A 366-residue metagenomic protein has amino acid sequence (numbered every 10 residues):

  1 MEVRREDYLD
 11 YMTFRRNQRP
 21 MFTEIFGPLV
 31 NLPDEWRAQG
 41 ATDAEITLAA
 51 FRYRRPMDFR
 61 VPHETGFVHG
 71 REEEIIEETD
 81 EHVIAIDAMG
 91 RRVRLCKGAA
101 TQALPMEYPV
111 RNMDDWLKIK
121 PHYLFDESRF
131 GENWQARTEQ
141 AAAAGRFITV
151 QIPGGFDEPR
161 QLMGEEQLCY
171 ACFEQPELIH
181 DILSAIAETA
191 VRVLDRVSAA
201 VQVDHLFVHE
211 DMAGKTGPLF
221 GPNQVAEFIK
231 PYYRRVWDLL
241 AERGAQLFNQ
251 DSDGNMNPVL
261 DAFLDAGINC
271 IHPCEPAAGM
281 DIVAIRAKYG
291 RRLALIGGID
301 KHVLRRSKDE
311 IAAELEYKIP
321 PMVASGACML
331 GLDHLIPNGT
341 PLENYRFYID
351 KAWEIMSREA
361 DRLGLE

Functional and structural regions predicted by a protein language model:
M1-G27, L32-R37, V83-I86, L95-C96 (+1 more regions): Active-site loop segments of alpha/beta catalytic cores
L32-E73: Segments that shape or occlude catalytic/ligand-binding pockets
R55-P56, E78-E81: N-terminal catalytic or cofactor-binding beta/alpha core of small enzyme domains
H69, T79, A85-D87: Beta-sandwich/jelly-roll carbohydrate-recognition scaffolds of carbohydrate-active enzymes
E72-E77, A100: A structural signal for short, hydrophobic beta-strand segments that form beta-sheets in beta-rich/all-beta domains
V93-Y108: Extended Gly/Ser/Thr-rich low-complexity repeat segments, especially those forming or decorating extracellular
